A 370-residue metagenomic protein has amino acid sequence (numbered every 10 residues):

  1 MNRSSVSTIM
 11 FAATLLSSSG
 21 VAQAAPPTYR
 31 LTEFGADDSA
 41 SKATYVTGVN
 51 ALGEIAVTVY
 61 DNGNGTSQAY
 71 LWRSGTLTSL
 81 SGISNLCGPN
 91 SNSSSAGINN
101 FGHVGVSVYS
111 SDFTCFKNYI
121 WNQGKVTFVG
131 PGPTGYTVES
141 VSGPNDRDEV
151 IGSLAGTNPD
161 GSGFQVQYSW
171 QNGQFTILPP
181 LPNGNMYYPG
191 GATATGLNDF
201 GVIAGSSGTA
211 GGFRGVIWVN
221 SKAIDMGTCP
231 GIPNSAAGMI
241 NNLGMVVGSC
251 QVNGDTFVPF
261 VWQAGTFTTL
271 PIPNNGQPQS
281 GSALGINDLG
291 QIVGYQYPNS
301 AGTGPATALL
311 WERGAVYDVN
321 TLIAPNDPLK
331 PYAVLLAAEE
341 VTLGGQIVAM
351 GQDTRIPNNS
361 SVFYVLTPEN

Functional and structural regions predicted by a protein language model:
M1-I9: Bacterial N-terminal signal peptides that target proteins for export
I9-S18: Bacterial N-terminal signal peptides
A22-N370: Residue-level hotspots at or immediately adjacent to binding/recognition sites across diverse folds
